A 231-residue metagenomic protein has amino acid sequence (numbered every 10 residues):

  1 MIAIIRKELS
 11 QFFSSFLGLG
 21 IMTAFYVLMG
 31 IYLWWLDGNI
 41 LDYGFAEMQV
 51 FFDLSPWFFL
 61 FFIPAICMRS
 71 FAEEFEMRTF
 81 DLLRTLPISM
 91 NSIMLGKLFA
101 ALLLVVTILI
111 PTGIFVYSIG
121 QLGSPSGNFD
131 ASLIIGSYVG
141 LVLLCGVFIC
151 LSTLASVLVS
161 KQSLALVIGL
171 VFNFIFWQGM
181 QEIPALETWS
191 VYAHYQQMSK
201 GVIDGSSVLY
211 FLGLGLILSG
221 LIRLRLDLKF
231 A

Functional and structural regions predicted by a protein language model:
M1-G20: Aromatic- and glycine-rich beta-strand/loop motifs that create alpha-glucan
F16, I93, F99-L109, Q162-G179: Hydrophobic alpha-helical membrane-insertion segments
G30-W34, L41, F45, F51-F58 (+1 more regions): Secretory targeting signals
D37-Q49, A165-A231: Terminal transmembrane helical anchor/hairpin motif
F51-E73: Long, hydrophobic alpha-helical segments
I63-C67, F115, V147-L151, V191 (+1 more regions): Hydrophobic/aromatic residues in alpha-helical transmembrane segments
S70-A100: Helix-loop-helix units of permease transmembrane domains in multi-pass membrane transporters, especially ABC
